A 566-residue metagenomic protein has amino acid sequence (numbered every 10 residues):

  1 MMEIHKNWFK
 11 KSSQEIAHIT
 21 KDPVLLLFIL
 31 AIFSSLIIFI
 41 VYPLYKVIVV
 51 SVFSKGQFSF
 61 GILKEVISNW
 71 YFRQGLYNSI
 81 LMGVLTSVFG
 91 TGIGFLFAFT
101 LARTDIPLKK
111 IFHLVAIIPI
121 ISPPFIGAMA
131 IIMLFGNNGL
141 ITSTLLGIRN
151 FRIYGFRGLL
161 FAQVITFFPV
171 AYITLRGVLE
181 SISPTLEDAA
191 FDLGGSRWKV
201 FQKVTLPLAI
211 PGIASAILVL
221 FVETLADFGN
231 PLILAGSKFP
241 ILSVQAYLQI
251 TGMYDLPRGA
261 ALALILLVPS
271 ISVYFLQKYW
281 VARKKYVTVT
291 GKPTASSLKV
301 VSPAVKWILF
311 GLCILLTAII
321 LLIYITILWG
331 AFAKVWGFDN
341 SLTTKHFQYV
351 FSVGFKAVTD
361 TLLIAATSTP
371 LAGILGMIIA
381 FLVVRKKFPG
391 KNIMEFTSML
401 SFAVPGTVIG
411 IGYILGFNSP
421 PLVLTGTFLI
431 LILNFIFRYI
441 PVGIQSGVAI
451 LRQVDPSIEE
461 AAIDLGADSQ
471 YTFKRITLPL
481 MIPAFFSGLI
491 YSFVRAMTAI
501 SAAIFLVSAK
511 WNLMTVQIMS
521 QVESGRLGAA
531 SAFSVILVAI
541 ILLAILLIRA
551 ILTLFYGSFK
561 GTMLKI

Functional and structural regions predicted by a protein language model:
M1-A31, Q277-L315, R549-I566: Transmembrane alpha-helical segments of polytopic membrane transport and secretion proteins
S12-A17, S59-I67, L342-F351: A short amphipathic helical element positioned immediately N-terminal to and/or at the very start of a transmembrane
D22-G56, S68-E180, L208-G229, A261-Y279 (+6 more regions): Membrane-water interface segments at the C-terminal ends of transmembrane alpha-helices in multi-pass inner-membrane
K55, F228-Y254, F338-D339, I500-L527 (+1 more regions): Glycine-rich helix-loop "coupling/hinge" segments at transmembrane-helix boundaries in multipass transporters
D188, S196, K284-V300, W336-V350: Juxtamembrane inter-helical linkers in multi-pass membrane proteins
A190-F191, A462: The alpha-helix within a helix-turn-helix
R258-G259, A462, A530-S531: Solenoid-repeat scaffolds in large eukaryotic assemblies
